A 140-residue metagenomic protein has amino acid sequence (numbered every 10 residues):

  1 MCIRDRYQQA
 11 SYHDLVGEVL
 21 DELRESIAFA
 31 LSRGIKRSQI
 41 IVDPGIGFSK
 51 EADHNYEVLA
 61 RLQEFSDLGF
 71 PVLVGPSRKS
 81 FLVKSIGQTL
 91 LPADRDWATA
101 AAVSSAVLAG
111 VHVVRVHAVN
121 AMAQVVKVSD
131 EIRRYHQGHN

Functional and structural regions predicted by a protein language model:
R4-R33, S49-N140: Active-site-adjacent loop and "lid" segments of alpha/beta metabolic enzymes
R37-Q39: Short acidic capping loops at alpha-helix termini that bridge into adjacent secondary structure
I46: Acidic/histidine-rich catalytic cores of soluble enzymes
